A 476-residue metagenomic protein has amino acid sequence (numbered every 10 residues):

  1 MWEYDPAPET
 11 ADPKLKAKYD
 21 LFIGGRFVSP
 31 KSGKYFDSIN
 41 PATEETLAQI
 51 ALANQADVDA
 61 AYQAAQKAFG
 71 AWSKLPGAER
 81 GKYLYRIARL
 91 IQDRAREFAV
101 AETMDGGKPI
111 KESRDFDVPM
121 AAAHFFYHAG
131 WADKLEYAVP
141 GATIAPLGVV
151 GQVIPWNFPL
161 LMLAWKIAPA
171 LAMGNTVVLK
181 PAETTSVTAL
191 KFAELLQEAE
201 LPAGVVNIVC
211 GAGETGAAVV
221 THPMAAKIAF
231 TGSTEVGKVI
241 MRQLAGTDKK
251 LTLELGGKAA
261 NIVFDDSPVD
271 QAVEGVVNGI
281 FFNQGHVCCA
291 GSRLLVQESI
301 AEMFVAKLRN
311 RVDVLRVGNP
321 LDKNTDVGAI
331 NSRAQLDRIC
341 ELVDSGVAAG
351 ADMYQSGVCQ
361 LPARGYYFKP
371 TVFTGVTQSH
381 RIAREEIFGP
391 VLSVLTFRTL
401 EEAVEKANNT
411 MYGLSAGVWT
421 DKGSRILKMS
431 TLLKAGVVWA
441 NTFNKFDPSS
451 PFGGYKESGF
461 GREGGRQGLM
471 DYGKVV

Functional and structural regions predicted by a protein language model:
M1-Q49, K82, R86, A123 (+5 more regions): Terminal low-complexity tails and localization/encapsulation signals of metabolic enzymes
E44, P76, R80, E102 (+9 more regions): Residue-level signal for inorganic ion chemistry
E45-L135: Glycine-rich loop-to-alpha-helix module at the N-terminal edge of alpha/beta enzyme cores
E45-Q49, L201, A225, I262 (+3 more regions): Conserved C-terminal structural/oligomerization subdomain of aldehyde/semialdehyde dehydrogenase
T46-A53, A68-K74, Q152, N261-F264 (+5 more regions): Short, well-ordered beta-strand elements within core beta-sheets of diverse protein domains
F69, S73, A88-A95, A99 (+17 more regions): Structural signal for hydrophobic packing residues in well-ordered secondary-structure cores of soluble enzyme domains
K134-Q271, F397: Rossmann-like NAD(P) dinucleotide-binding subdomain of oxidoreductase/dehydrogenase enzymes
E235-T377, K406, A440: ALDH superfamily catalytic-core signature
